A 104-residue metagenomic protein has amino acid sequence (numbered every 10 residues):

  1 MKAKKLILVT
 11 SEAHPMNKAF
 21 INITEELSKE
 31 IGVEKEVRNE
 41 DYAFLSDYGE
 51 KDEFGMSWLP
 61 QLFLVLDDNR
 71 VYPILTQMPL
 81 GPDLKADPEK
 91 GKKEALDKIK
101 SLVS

Functional and structural regions predicted by a protein language model:
M1-V33: Local sequence-structure signature of Cys/Sec-based thiol-disulfide redox active-site neighborhoods
K2-L6, E40, P73, Q77: A generic structural signal for ordered alpha-helices
I7, Q61-F63: Ordered hydrophobic segments in well-structured contexts
K35-P60, D87-A95: Thioredoxin-like thiol-disulfide oxidoreductase module
L64-S104: Non-catalytic, surface beta->alpha helical segment in thiol-disulfide oxidoreductase systems
